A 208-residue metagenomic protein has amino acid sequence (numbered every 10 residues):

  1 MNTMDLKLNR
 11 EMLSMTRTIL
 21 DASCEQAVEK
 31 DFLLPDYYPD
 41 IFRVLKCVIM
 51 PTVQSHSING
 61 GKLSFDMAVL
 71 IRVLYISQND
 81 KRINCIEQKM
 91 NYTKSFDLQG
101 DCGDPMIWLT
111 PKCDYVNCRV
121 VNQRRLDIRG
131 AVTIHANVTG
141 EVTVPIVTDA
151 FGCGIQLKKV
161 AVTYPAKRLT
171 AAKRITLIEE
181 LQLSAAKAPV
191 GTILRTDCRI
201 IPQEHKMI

Functional and structural regions predicted by a protein language model:
M1-I208: C-terminal beta-sandwich interaction modules and adjacent acidic, Ser/Thr/Pro/Gly-rich low-complexity tails used
